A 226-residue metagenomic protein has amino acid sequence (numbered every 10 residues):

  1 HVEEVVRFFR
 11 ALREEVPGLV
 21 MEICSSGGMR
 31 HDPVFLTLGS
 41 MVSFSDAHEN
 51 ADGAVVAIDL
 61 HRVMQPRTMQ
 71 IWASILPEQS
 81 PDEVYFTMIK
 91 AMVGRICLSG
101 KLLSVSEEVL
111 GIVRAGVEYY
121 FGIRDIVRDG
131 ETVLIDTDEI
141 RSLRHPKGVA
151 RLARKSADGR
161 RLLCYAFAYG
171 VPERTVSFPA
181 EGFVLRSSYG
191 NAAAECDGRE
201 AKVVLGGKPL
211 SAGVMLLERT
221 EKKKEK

Functional and structural regions predicted by a protein language model:
V2-S104: Glycan-recognition surfaces
V20-E22, L163-A166, L185-R186: Conserved active-site loop/cleft motifs that coordinate metal ions or position small ligands
G28, Y169-V171, G190: Short, glycine-/Ser/Thr-/acidic-enriched flexible segments
M88-T137: Catalytic cores of secreted or luminal carbohydrate-active enzymes
I140-G182, A212-L216: Carbohydrate-binding surface patches
R151-K155, A192-G198: Short, exposed beta-strand/loop patches in secreted or surface proteins that constitute
P179-N191: Solvent-exposed beta-hairpin/edge-strand motifs
C196-K226: C-terminal beta-strand-rich structural cap/linker in extracellular carbohydrate-active enzymes
